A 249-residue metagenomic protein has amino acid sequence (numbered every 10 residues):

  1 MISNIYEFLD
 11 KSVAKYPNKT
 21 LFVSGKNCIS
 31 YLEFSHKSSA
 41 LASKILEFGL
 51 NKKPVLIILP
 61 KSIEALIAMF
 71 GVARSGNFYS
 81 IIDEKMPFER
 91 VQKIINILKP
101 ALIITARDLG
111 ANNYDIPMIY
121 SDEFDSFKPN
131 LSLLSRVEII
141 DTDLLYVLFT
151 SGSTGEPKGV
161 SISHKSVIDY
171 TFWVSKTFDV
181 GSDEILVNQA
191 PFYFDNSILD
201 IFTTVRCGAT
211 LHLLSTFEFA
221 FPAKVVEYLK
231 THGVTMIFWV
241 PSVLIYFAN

Functional and structural regions predicted by a protein language model:
M1-K165, F178-D179, G208: Carrier-protein-dependent adenylate-forming modules in NRPS/ANL systems
G25, I82, V147, Q189-A190 (+2 more regions): Short hydrophobic "strand-cap" motifs at the C-terminus of beta-strands
L59-P60, L148-S151, E184, A190 (+1 more regions): Active-site beta-alpha turn of Rossmann-fold NAD(P)-dependent dehydrogenases/reductases
P60, D108-L109, A190-Y193, F217-E218 (+1 more regions): Adenylate-forming
E64, G71, E184-I185, D200-T203 (+1 more regions): Acidic donor-binding helix in nucleotide-sugar-dependent glycosyltransferases
E64-L66, F88-V91, S197, P222 (+1 more regions): Short, well-ordered alpha-helical microsegments
A68, A111-N113, V174, I198 (+1 more regions): Hydrophobic packing residues within well-ordered alpha-helices of enzyme cores
K158-V187, D195-M236: Conserved AMP-binding/adenylation subdomain of ANL enzymes
